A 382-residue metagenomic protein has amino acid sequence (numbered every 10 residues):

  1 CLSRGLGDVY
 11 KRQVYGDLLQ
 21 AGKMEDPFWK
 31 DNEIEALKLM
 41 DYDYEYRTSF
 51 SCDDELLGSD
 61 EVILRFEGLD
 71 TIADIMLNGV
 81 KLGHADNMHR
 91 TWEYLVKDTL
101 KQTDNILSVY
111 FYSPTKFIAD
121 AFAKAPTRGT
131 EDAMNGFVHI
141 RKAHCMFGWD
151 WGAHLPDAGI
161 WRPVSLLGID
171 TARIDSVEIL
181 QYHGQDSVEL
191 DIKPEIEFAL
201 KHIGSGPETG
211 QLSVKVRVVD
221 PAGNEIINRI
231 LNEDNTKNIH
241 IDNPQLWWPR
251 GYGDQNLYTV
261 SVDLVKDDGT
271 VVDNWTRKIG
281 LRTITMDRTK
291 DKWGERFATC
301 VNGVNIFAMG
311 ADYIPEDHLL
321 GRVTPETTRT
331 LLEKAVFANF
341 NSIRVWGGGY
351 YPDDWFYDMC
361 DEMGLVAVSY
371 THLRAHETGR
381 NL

Functional and structural regions predicted by a protein language model:
C1-Y10, H372-L382: Single conserved hydrophobic/aromatic residue that forms the stacking wall/gate of nucleotide- or nucleobase-binding
S3-I343, Y351, M359-E362: Secreted/periplasmic carbohydrate-active enzymes, especially glycoside hydrolases
L331, F356, T371: Aromatic/hydrophobic pocket-lining residues that form π-stacking "cages" and hydrophobic walls in ligand
W346-G347, Y370: Active-site-proximal beta-strand/loop segments in catalytic clefts of secreted hydrolases
G349-Y351, L373: Active-site-proximal loop/turn and secondary-structure-junction residues that shape catalytic pockets, frequently
